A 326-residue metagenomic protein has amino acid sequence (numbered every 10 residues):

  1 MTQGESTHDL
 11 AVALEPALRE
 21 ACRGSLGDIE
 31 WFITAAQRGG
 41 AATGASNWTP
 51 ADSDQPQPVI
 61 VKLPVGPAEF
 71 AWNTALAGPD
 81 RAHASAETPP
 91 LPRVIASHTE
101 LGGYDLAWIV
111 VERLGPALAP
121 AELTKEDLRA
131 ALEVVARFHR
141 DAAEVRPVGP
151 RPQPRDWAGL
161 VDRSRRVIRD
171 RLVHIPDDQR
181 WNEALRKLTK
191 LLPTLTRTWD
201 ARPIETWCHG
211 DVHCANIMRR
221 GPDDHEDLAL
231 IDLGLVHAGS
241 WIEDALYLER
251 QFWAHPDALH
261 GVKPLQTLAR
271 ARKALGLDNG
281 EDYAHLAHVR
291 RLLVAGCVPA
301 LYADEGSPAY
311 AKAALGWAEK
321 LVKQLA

Functional and structural regions predicted by a protein language model:
M1-I33: Juxta-kinase regulatory segment immediately upstream of eukaryotic protein kinase catalytic domains
A36-P50, P193-E243: Active-site acidic catalytic loop and adjacent metal/ATP-binding pocket of ATP-dependent phosphoryl transfer enzymes
Q57-L106, P120-R137: A conserved alpha-helical element in kinase catalytic cores
A77, H139-A143, E249, W253: Protein kinase-like catalytic domain
S97-H98, L118-E183, P203-E205, H237-A238: A cross-family kinase active-site recognition segment
W108-P116: Short pocket-lining segment of the protein kinase catalytic domain that shapes the ATP-binding cleft
I242-L277, R291-K320: Active-site activation/catalytic loop segments of kinase-like enzymes and analogous catalytic loops in related
